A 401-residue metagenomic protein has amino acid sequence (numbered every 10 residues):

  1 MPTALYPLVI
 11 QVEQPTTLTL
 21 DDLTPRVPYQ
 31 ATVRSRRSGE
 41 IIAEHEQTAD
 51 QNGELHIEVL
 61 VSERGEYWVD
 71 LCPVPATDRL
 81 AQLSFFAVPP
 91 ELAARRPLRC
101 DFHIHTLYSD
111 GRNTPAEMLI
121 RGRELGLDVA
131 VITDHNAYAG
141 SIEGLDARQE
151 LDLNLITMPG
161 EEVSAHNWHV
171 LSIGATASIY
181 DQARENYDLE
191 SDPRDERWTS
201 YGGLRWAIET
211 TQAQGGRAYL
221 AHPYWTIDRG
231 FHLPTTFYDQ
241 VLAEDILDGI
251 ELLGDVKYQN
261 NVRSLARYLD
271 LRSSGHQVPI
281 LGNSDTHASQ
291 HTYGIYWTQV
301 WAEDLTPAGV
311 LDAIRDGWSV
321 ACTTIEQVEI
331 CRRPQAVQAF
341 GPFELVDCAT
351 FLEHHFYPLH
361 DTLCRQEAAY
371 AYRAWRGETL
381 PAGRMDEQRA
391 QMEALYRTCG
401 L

Functional and structural regions predicted by a protein language model:
M1-P97, L119, H166-S178, D228-L401: Charged catalytic cores and adjacent phosphate/nucleic-acid-binding surfaces used for phosphate/nucleic-acid chemistry
E91-R217, A221, E251-Y268, N283 (+2 more regions): A metal-dependent hydrolase metal-coordination microenvironment
P223-W225: Extracellular glycoside hydrolase catalytic/binding regions
